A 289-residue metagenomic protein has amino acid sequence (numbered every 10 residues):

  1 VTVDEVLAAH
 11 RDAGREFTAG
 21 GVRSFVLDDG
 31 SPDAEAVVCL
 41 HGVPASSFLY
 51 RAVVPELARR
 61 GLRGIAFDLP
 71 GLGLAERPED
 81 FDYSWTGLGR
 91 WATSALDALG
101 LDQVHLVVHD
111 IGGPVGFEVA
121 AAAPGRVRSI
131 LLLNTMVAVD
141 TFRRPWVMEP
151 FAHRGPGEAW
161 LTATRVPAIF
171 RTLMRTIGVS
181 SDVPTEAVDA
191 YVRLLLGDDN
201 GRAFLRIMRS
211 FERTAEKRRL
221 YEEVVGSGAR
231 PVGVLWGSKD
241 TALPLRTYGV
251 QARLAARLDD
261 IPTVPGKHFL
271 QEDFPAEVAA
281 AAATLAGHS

Functional and structural regions predicted by a protein language model:
V1-V37, R59-L62, L101-D102, A256 (+3 more regions): Alpha/beta-hydrolase fold catalytic core
L7, F17, L27, R59 (+2 more regions): Active-site loop/oxyanion-hole signature of alpha/beta-hydrolase fold enzymes
D28-L74: Conserved HGGG/HGGXW glycine-rich cap/lid loop of the alpha/beta-hydrolase fold
L40-G42, H109, W236: The conserved beta1-alpha1 loop
V108, G112, G116: Gly/Ala-rich beta-loop-alpha elbow adjacent to hydrolase catalytic centers
A121, R128-W160: Flexible "cap/lid" loop of the alpha/beta hydrolase fold
T141-F142, A163-S227: Conserved alpha/beta-hydrolase catalytic His-Asp/Glu region
S227-G266: Conserved loop-alpha-helix segment in the C-terminal half of the alpha/beta-hydrolase fold that carries the catalytic
